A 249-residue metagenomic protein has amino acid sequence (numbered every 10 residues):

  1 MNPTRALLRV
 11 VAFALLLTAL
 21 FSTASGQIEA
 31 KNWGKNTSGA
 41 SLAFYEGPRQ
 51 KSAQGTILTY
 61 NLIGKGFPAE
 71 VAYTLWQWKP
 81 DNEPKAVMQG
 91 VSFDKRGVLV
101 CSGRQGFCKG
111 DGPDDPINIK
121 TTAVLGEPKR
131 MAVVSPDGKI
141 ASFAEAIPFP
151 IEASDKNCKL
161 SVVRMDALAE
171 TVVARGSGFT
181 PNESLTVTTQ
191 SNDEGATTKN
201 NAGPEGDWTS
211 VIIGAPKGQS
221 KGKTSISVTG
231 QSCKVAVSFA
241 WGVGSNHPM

Functional and structural regions predicted by a protein language model:
M1-A12: Bacterial N-terminal signal peptides that target proteins for export
R5-L7, F21, G26: Intrinsically disordered, low-complexity repeat segments enriched in small/polar residues
V11-L20: Bacterial N-terminal signal peptides
A19-S22, V235: Intrinsic disorder/low-complexity segments
G26-M249: Extracytoplasmic/secretory-pathway segments with low complexity and glycosylation-like composition
